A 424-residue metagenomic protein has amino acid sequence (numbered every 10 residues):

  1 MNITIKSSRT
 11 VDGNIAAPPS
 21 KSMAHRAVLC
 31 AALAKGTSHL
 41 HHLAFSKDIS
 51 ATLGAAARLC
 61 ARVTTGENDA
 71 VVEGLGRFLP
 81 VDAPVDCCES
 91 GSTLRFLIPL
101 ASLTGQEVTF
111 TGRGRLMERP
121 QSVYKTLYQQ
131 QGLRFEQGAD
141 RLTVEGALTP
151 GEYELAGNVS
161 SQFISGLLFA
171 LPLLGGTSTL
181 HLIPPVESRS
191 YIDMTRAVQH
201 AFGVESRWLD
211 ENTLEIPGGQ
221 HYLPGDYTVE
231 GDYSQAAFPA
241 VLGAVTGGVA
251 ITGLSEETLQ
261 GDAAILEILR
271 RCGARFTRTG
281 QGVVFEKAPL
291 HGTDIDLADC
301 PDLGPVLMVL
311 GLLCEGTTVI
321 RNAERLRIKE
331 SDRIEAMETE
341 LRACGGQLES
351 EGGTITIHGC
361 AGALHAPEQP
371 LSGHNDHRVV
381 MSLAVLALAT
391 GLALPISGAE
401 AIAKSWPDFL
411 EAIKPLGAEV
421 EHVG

Functional and structural regions predicted by a protein language model:
M1-G424: Short, structured segments at the rim of ligand-binding sites
